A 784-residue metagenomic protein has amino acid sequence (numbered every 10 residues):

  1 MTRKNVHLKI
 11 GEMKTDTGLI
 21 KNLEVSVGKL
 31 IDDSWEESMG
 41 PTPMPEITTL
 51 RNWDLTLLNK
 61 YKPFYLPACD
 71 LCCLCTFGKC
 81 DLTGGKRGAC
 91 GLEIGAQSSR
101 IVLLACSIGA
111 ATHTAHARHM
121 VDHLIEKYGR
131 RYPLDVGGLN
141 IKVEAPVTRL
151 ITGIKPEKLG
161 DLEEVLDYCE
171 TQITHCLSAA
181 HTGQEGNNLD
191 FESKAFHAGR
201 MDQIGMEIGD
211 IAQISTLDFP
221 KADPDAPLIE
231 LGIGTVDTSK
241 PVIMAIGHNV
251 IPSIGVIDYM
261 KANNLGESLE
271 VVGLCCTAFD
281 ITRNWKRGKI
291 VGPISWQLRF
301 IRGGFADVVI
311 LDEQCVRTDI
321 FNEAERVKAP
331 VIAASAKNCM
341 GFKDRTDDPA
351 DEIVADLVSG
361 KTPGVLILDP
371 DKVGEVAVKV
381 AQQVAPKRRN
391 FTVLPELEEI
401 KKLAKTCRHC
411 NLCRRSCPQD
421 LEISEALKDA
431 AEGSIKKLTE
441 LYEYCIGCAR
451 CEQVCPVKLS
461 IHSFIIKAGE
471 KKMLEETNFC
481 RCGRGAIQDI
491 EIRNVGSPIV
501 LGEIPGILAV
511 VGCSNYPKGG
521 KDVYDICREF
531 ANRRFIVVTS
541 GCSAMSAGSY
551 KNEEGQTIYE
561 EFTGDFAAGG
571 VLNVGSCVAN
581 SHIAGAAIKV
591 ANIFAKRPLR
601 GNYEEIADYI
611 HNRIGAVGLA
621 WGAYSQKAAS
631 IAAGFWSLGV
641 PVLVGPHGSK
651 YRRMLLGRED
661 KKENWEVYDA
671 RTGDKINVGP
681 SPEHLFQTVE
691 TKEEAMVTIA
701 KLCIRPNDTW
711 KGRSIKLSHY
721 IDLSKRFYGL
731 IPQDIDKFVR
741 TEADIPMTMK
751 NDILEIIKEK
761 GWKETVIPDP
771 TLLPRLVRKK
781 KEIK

Functional and structural regions predicted by a protein language model:
T2-K402, R408-K784: Metallocofactor- and cofactor-centric catalytic cores in central/energy metabolism, strongly enriched
